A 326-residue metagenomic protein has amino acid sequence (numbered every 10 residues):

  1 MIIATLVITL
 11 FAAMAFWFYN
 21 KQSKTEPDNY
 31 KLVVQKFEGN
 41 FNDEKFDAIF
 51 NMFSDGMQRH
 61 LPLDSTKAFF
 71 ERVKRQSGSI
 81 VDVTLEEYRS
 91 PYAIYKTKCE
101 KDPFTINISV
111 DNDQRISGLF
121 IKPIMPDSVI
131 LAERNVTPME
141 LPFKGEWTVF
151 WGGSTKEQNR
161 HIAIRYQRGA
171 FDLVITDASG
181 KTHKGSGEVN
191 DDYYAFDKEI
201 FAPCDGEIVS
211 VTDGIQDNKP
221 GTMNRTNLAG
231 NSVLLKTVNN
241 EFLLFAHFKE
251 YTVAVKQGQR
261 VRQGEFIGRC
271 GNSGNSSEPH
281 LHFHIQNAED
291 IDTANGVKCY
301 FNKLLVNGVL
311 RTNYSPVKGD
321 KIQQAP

Functional and structural regions predicted by a protein language model:
I3, F11-G39, D43: Short, low-complexity N-terminal intrinsically disordered segments enriched in polar/charged residues
L32, D47-P91: Short solvent-exposed beta->alpha transition segments
E87-T137: Exposed beta-sheet edge and beta->alpha loop/turn motif
Q158-R160, N227, A254-Q259, H284-P326: Acidic, glycine-rich catalytic/binding loops that coordinate metals and/or anionic ligands
R160-M223: Short, glycine/small-residue-enriched coil/turn segments at secondary-structure junctions
A195, E207-K249, A254: Zn2+-dependent peptidoglycan hydrolase active-site motif and core
I200-S210, A254-R269: Short, well-structured beta-strand-loop connectors
